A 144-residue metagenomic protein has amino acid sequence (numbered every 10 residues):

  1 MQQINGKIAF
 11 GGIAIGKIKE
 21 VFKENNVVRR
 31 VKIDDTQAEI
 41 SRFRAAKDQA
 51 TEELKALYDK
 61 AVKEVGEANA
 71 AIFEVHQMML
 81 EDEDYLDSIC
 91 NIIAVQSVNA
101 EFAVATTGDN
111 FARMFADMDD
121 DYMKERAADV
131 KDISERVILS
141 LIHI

Functional and structural regions predicted by a protein language model:
M1-I142: Non-catalytic, soluble scaffold/interaction modules
